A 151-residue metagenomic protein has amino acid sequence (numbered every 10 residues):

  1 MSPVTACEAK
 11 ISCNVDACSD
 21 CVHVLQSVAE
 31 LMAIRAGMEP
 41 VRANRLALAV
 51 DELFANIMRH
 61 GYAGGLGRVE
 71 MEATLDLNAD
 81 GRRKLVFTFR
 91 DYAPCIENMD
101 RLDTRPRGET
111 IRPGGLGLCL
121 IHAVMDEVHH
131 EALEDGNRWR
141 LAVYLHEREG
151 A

Functional and structural regions predicted by a protein language model:
A29-D51, T110-R112: Conserved short strand/loop->alpha-helix "switch" segment adjacent to the catalytic nucleotide/phosphoryl-transfer site
E52-N56, A123: Conserved polar catalytic motif of the HATPase_c/GHKL fold
I57-G61: Short helix-loop "hinge" at the ATP-lid/N-box region of the Bergerat-fold HATPase_c
G67-D76: A conserved short beta-strand within the histidine kinase catalytic ATPase domain
A79-G114: Glycine-rich/acidic phosphate-handling loop/turn and adjacent ATP-lid/helix of nucleotide-binding kinase/ATPase domains
C95, E134-L141, L145-E147: Glycine-rich nucleotide-binding loop
T110-M125: Glycine-rich phosphate-binding loop
D126-E131: Glycine-rich ATP-binding loops of the HATPase_c
